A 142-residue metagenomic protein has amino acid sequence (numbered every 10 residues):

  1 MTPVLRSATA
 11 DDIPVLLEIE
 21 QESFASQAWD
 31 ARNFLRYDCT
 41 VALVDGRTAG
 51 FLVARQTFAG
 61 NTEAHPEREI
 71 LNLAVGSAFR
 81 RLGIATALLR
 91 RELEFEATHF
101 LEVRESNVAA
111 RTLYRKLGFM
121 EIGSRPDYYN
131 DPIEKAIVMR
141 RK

Functional and structural regions predicted by a protein language model:
T2-P3, S7-L82, T86-F95: Acetyl-CoA-dependent GNAT
P14, R32, R111-T112, N130: Alpha-helical elements of the RecA-like P-loop NTPase motor core of helicases
A59, F100-E102, M120-I137: Conserved catalytic-core motifs of GNAT/GCN5-like acyltransferases
L73-A87, R104-T112, K116-L117, E121: Conserved glycine-rich acetyl-CoA-binding loop
E94-S106: Conserved GNAT acetyl-CoA-binding A-motif
R140-K142: Short beta-strand-to-coil "C-cap" segments at the C-terminal boundary of structured domains/repeats, marking
